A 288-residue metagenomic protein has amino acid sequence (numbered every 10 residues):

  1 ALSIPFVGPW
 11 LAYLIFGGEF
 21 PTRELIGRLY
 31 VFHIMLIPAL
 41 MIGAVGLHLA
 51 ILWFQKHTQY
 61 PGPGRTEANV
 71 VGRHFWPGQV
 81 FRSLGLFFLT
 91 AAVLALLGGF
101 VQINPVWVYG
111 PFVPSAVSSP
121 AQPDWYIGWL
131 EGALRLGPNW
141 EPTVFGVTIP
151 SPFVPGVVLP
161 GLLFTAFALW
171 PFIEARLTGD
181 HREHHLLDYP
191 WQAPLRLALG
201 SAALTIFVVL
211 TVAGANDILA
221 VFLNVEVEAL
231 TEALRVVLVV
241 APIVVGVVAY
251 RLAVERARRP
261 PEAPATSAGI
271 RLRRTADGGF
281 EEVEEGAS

Functional and structural regions predicted by a protein language model:
A1-S288: Membrane-embedded and interfacial regions of multi-pass energy-transducing membrane proteins
